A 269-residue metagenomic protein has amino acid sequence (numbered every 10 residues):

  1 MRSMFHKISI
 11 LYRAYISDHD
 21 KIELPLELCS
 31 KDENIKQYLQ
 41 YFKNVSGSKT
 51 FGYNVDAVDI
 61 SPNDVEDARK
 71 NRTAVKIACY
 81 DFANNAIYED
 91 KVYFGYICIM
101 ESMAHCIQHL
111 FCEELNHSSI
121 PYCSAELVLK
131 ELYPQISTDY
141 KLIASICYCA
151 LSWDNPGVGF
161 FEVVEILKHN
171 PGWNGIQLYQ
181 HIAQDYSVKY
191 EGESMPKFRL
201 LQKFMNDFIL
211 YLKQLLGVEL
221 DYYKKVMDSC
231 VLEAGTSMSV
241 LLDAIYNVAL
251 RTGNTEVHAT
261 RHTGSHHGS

Functional and structural regions predicted by a protein language model:
M1-K7, E101-H105: Active-site recognition of the HExxH zinc-binding catalytic motif
S3-I16, V55, I120-S269: Non-catalytic terminal regions of proteins
S3-Y38: Non-catalytic, alpha-helical, charged scaffold/linker segments that couple or flank catalytic or architectural cores
Q40-A86: Long, low-complexity, polar/charged, intrinsically disordered or flexibly structured peripheral segments
Y88, Y93-I99, H117-S118: Sequence-structural signature of the catalytic-core scaffold of metal-dependent phosphohydrolases that act on
D90-K91, M103, I107, A125-V128: Short, hydrophobic/aromatic alpha-helical segments in well-folded domains
C98-C112: An active-site-proximal "capping" alpha-helix that borders the catalytic cofactor pocket
F111-H117, P156: Short helix-capping/linker segments at secondary-structure and domain boundaries
